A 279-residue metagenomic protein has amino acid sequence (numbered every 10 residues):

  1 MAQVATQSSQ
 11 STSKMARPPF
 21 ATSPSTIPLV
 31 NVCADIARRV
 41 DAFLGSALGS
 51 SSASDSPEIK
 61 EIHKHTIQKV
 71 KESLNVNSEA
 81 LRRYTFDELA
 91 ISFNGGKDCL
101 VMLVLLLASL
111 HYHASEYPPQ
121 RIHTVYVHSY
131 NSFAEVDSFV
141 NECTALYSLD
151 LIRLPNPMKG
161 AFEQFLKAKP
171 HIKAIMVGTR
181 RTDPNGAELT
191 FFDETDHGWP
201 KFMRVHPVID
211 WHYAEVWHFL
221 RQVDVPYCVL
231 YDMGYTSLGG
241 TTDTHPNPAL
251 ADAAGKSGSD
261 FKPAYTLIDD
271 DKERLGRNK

Functional and structural regions predicted by a protein language model:
A2-K279: Nucleotide-activated chemistry modules centered on ATP-dependent adenylation/adenylyltransferase
